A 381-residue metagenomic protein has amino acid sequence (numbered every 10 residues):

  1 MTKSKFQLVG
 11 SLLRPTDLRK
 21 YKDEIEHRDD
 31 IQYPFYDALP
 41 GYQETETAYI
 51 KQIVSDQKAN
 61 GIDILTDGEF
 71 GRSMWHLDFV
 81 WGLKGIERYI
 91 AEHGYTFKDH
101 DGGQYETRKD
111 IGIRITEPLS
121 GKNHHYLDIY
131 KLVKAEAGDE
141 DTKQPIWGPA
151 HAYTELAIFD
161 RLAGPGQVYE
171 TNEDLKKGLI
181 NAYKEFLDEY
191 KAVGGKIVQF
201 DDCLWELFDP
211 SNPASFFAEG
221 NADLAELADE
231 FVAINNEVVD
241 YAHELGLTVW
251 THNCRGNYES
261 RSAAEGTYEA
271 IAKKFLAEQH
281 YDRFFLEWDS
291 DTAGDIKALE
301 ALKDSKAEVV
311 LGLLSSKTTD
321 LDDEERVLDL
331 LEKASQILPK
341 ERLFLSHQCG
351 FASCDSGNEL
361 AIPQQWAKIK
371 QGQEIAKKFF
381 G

Functional and structural regions predicted by a protein language model:
M1-G381: Domain-level signal for soluble alpha/beta catalytic cores
